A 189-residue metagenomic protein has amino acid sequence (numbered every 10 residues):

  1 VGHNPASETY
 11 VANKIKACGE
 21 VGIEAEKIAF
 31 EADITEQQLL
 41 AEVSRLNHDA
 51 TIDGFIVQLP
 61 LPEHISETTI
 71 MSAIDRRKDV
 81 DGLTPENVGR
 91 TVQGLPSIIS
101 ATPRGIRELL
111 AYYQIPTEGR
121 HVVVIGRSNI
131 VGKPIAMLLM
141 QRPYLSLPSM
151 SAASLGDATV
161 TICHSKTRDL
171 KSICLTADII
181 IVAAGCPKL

Functional and structural regions predicted by a protein language model:
V1, I56-P60, I125: Short beta-strand segments
V1-A6, D33-T35: Short active-site-proximal "capping" loops at secondary-structure junctions
H3-K16, S97-L189: Glycine-rich phosphate/diphosphate-binding loop of Rossmann-like nucleotide-binding domains
G19: Anion (oxyanion) recognition and catalysis
G22-E26, G156-T159: A generic structural motif
E24, I28-I99: Phosphate/diphosphate ligand-binding glycine-rich loop within oxidoreductases
